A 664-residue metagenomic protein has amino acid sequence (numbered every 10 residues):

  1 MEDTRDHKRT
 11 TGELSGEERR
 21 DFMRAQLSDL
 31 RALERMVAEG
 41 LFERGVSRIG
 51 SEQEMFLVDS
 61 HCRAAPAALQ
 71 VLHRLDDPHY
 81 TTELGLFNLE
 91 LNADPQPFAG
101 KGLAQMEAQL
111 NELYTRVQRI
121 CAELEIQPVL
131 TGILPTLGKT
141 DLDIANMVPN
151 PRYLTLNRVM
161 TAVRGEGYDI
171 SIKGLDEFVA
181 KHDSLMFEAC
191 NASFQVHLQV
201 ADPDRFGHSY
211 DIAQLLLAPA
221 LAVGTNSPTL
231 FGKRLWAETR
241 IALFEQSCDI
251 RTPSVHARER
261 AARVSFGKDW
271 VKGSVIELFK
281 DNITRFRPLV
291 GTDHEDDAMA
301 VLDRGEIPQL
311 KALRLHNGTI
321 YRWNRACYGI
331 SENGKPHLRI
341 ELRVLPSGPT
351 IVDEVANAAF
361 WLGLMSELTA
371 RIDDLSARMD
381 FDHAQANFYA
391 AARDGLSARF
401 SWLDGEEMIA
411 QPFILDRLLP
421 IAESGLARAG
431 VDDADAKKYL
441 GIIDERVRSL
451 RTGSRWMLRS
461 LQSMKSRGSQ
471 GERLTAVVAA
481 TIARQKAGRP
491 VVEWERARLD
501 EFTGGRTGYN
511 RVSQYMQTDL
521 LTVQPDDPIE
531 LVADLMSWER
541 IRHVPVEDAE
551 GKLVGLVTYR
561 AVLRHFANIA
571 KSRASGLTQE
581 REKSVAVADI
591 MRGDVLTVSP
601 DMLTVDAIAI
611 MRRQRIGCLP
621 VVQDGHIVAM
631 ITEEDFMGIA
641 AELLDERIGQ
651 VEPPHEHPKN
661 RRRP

Functional and structural regions predicted by a protein language model:
M1-G504: Phosphate/nucleotide-binding catalytic core
I133-L134, Y439, A549, R564 (+2 more regions): Residue-level "edge-of-site" marker
K139-D141, E445, G555, A570 (+2 more regions): Short Asp/Glu-rich motifs
R496-D519, A533, T558-L596, D601-R613 (+1 more regions): Tandem CBS (Bateman) regulatory domains
Y515, M536, V544-A561, M611 (+1 more regions): A glycine-centered beta-loop-beta connector
V523-D526: A short beta-loop-alpha structural element at the N-terminal edge of CoA-dependent acyl/N-acetyltransferase catalytic
I529: Active-site hotspot residues in diverse enzymes, especially metal/ion-binding acidic/histidine motifs
